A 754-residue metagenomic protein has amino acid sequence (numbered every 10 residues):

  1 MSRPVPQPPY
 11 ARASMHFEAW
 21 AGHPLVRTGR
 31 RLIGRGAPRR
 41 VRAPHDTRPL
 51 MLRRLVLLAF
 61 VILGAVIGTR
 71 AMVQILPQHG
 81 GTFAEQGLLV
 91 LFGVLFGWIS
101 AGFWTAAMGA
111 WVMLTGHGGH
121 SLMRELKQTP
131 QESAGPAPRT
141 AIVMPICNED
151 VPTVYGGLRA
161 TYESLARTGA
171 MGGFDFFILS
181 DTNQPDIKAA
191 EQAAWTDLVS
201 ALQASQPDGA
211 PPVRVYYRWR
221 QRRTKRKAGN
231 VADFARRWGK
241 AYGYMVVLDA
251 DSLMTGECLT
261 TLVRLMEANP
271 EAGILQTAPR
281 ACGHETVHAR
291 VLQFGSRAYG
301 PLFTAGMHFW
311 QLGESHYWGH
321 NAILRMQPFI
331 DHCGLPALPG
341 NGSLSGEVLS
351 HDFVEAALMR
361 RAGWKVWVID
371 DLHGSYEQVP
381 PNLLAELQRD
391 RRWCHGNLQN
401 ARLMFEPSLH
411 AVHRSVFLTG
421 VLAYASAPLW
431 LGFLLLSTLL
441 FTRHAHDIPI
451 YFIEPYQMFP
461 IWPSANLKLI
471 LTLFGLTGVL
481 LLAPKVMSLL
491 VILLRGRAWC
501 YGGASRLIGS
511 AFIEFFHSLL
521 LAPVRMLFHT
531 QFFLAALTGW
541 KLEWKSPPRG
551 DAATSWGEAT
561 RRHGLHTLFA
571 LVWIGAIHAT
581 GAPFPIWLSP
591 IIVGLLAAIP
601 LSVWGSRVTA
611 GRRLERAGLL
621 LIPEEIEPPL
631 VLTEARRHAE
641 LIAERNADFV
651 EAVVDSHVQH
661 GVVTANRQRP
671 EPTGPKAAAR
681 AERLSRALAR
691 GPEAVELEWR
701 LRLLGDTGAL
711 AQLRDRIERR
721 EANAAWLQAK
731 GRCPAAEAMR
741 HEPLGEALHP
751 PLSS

Functional and structural regions predicted by a protein language model:
M1-A43, H320, I642, W726-A735 (+2 more regions): Membrane-proximal cytosolic tails and large cytosolic loops of membrane proteins
P6-V61, P77-Q86, T115, G119-L126 (+3 more regions): Basic/Trp-rich segment in TM-proximal cytosolic loops or flexible interdomain/linker regions
H45, P49-Y155: N-proximal low-complexity "stem/linker" segments adjacent to membrane-targeting elements
L89-V112, V479-L482, W587-V608: Alpha-helical membrane-embedded segments
W104-A107, W111-L409: Internal catalytic domains of large membrane-associated glycosyltransferases
A106-M123, R495-R497, V603-E615: Transmembrane-cytosolic junction motif
K127-A170, L519-Q531, P629-P675: Acidic, Ser/Thr-rich low-complexity segments on the non-lumenal side of membrane proteins
P548, W556-S754: C-terminal amphipathic alpha-helical interaction region
